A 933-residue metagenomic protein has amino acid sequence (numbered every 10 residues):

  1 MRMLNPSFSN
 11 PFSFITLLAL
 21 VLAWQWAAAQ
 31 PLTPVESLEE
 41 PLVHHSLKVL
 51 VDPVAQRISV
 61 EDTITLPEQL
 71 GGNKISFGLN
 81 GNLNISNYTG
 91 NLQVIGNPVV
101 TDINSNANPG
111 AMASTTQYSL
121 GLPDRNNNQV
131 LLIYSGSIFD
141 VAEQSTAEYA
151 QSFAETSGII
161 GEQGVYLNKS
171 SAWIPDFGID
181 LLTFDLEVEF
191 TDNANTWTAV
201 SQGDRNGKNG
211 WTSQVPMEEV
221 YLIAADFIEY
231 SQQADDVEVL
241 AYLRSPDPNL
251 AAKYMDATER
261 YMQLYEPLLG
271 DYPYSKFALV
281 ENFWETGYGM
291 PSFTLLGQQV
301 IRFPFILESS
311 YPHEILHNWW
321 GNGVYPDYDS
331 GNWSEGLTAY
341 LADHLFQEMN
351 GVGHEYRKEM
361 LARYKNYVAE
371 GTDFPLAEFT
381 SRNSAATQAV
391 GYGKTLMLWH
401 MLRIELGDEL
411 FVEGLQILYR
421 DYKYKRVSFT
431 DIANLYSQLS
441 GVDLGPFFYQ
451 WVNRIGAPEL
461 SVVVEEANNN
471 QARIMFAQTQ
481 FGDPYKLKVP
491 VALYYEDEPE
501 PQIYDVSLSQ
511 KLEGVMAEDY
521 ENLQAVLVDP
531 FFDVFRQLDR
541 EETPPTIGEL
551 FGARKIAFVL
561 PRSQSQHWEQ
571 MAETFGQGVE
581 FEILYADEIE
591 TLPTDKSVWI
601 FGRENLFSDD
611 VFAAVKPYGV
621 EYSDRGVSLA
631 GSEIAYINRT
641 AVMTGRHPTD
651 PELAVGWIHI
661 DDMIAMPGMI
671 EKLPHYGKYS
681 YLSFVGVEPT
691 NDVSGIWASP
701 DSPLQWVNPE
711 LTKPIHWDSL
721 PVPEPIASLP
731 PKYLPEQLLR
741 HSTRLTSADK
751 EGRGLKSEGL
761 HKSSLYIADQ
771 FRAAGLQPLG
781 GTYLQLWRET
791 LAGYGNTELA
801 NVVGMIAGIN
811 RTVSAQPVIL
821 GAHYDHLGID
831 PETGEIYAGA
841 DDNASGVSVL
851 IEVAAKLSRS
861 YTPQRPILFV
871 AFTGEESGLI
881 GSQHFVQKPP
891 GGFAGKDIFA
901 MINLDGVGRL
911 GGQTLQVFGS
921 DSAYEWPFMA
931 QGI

Functional and structural regions predicted by a protein language model:
A28-S59, G71-N73, S86, L444-P446: N-terminal, polar/Ser/Thr-rich
D62, L186, F227-W333, L341 (+6 more regions): Juxtacatalytic substrate-recognition/specificity segment
K74-I75, N80-S152, Q510-N522, I809: A surface-exposed beta-strand-loop module
G110, I133-A225: Extended, low-hydrophobicity, Ser/Thr/Pro/Gly-biased non-transmembrane segments
F305, D329, E335-M401, E405-L406 (+1 more regions): Acidic/His/Gly-enriched intrinsically disordered linker/tail segments that often contain short helix/coil "MoRF-like"
Q388-I474, K750, S764: Amphipathic alpha-helical substructures
P544-S728, K732-Y733: Solvent-exposed alpha-helical segments and adjacent loops that form catalytic or protein-interaction surfaces
R753-A807: A non-catalytic alpha/beta surface segment that caps or lines the substrate-entry region of metallo-dependent hydrolase
